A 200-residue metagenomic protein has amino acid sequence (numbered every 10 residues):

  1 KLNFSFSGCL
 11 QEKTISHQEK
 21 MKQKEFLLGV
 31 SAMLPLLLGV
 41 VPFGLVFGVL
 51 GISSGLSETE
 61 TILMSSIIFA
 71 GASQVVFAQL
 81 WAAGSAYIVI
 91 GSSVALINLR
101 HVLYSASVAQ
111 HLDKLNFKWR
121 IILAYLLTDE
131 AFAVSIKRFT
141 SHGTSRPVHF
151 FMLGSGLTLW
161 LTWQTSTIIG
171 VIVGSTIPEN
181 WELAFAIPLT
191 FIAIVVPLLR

Functional and structural regions predicted by a protein language model:
H17-I68, Q79-V94, S175: Helix-loop-helix hairpins and the membrane-proximal interhelical loops of multi-pass alpha-helical transport proteins
V40, A72-S73, A124-T128, A186-I194: Small-residue-rich segments of transmembrane alpha-helices in multi-pass membrane proteins, especially helix faces
L45-V49, A78, A106, V171 (+1 more regions): Transmembrane alpha-helix boundary and packing residues in multipass membrane permease domains and related
F69-A78, V102: A generic, lipid-embedded transmembrane alpha helix
G91-I187: Helix-loop-helix junctions within the multi-pass membrane cores of secondary transporters/permeases
T167-I168, L189-L199: Hydrophobic core segments of alpha-helical transmembrane domains in multi-pass membrane transport and ion-translocation
